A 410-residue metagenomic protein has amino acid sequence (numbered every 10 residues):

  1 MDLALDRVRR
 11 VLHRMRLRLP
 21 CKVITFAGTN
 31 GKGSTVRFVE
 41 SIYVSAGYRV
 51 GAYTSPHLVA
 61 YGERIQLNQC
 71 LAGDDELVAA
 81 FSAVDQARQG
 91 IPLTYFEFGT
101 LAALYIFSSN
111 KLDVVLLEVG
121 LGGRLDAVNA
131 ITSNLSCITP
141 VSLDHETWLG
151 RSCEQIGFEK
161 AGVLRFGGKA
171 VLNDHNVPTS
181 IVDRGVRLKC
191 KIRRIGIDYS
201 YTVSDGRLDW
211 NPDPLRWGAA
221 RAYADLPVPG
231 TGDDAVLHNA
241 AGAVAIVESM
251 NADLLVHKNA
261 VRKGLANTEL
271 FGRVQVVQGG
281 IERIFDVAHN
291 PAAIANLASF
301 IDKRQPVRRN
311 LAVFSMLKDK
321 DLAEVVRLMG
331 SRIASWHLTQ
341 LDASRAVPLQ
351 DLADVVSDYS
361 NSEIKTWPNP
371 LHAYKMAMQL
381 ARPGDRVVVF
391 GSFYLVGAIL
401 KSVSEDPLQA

Functional and structural regions predicted by a protein language model:
L5, R9-P20, S45-I131, T147-L149 (+2 more regions): ATP-dependent carboxylate-amine ligase catalytic core
K22, S109, V114-L117, D126-C137 (+3 more regions): Nucleotide phosphate-binding/pyrophosphate-handling subdomain across enzymes that bind or process nucleotide phosphates
F26, S34-G51: A conserved segment at the C-terminal end of the G1
Y53, V171-D174, V186-D205, P229-D234 (+6 more regions): Beta-strand->loop->alpha-helix junctions that form or flank phosphate-binding loops in nucleotide-handling enzymes
P56, A60, A102-W148, T179-D225: Extended acidic/charged loop-beta regions that coordinate divalent cations and stabilize anionic phosphate/carboxylate
G157-F166: Membrane-proximal helix-turn-helix segments that form the acceptor-binding/catalytic region of lipid-linked
V171, H175-S180, R187-R193, E282-I284 (+1 more regions): C-terminal helical cap/extension that packs against the catalytic core of soluble nucleotide-cofactor enzymes
S392: Active-site-proximal loop/hinge segments that shape catalytic or ion-binding/gating pockets
